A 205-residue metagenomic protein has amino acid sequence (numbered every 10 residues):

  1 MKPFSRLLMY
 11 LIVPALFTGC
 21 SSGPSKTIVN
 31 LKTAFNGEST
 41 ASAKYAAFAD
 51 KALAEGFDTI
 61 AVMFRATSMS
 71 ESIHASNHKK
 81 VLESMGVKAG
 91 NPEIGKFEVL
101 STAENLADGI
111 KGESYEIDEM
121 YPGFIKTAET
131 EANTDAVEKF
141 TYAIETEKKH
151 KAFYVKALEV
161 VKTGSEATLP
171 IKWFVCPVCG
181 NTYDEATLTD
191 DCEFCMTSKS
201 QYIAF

Functional and structural regions predicted by a protein language model:
M1-M9: Bacterial N-terminal signal peptides that target proteins for export
M9-T18: Bacterial N-terminal signal peptides
C20-F205: Non-heme di-metal
